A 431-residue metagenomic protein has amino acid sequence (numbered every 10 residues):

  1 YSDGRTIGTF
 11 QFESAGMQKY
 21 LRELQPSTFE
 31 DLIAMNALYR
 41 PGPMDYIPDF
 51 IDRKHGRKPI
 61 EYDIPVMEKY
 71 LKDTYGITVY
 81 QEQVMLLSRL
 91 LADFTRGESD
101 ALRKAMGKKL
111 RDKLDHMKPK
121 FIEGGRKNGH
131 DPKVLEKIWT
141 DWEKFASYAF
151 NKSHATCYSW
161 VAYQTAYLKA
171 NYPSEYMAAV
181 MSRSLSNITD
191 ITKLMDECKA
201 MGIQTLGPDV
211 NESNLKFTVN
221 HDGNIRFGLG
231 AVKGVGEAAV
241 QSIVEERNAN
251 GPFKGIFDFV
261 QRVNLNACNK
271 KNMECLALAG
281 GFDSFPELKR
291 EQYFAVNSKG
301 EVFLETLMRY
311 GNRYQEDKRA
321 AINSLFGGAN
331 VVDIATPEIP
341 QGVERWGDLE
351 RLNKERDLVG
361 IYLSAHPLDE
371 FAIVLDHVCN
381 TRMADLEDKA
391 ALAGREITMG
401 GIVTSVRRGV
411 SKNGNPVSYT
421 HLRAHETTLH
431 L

Functional and structural regions predicted by a protein language model:
Y1-L431: Noncatalytic, beta-rich nucleic-acid-contacting surfaces in large DNA/RNA-processing enzymes
